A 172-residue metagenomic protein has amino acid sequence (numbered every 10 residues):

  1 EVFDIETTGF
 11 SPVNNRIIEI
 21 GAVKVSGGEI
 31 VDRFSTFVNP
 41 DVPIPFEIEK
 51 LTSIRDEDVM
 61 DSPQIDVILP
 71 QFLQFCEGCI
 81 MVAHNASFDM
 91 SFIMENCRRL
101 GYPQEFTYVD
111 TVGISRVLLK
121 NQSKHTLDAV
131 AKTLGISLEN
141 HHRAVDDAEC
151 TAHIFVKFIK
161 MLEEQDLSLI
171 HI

Functional and structural regions predicted by a protein language model:
E1-T107, K120-H142: Conserved non-catalytic scaffold segment of RNase H-like nuclease domains
T7-G9, G113, C150: Short, glycine/acidic-enriched loop or turn micro-motifs at the edges of active sites
F106-S115: A short, structured active-site edge motif that brings together acidic residues
R143-V156: Acidic, divalent-metal-coordinating active-site segment for phosphoryl/phosphodiester hydrolysis, typified by short
I170-I172: Conserved small/polar residues in nucleotide/adenosyl-binding loops
